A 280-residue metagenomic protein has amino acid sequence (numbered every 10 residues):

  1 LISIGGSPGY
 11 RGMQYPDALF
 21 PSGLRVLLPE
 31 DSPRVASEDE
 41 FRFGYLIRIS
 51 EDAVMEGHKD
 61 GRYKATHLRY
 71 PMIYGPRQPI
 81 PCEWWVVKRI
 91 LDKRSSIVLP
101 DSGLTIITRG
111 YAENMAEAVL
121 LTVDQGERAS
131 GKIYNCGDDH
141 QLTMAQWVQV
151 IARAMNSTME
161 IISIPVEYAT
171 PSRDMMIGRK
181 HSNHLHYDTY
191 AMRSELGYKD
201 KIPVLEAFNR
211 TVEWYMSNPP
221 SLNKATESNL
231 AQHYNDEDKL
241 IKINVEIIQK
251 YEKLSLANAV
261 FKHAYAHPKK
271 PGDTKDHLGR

Functional and structural regions predicted by a protein language model:
L1-D39: N-terminal Rossmann-like NAD(P)+-binding domain of SDR-like oxidoreductases, especially those catalyzing
I2, T66-L68, Y134: Hydrophobic/aromatic beta-strand patches that form the interior of the parallel beta-sheet core in alpha/beta enzyme
G5, H58, R69-P71, G137: Active-site beta-alpha turn of Rossmann-fold NAD(P)-dependent dehydrogenases/reductases
L27-H67, C82: Active-site Tyr-X1-5-Lys
Y45, G110, D139-L142, Y187 (+1 more regions): Residue-level signal for the nucleotide or nucleotide-sugar donor/cofactor binding architecture
Y63-V87, T105: Flexible, glycine-rich beta-alpha linker
V87-I97, T105-L142, Q149, R153: Alpha-helical substrate-binding/gating segment
D124-T189, E195, N209-R210, L222-A225 (+1 more regions): Mid/C-terminal beta-alpha module of Rossmann-like enzyme folds, strongest in SDR-family dehydrogenases/epimerases
